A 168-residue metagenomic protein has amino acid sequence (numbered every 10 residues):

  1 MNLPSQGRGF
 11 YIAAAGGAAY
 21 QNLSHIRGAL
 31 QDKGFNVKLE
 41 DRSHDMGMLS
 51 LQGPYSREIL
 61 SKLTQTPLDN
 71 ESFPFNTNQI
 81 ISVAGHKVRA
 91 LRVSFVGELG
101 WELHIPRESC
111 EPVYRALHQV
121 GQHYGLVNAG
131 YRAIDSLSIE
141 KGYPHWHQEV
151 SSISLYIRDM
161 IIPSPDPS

Functional and structural regions predicted by a protein language model:
L3-S168: Conserved, structured C-terminal
